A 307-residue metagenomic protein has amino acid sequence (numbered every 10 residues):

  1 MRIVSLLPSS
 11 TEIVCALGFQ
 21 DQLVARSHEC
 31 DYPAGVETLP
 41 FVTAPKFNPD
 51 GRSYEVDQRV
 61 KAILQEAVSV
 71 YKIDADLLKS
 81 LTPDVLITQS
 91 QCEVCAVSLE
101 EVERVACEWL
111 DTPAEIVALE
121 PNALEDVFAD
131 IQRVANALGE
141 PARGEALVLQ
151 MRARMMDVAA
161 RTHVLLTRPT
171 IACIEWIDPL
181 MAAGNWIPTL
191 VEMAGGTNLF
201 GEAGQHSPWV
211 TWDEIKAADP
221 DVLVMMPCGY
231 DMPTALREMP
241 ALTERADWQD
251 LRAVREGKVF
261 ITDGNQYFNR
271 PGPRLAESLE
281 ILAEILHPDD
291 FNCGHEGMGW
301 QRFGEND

Functional and structural regions predicted by a protein language model:
M1-D307: N-terminal ligand-binding lobe of clamshell/alpha-beta domains
